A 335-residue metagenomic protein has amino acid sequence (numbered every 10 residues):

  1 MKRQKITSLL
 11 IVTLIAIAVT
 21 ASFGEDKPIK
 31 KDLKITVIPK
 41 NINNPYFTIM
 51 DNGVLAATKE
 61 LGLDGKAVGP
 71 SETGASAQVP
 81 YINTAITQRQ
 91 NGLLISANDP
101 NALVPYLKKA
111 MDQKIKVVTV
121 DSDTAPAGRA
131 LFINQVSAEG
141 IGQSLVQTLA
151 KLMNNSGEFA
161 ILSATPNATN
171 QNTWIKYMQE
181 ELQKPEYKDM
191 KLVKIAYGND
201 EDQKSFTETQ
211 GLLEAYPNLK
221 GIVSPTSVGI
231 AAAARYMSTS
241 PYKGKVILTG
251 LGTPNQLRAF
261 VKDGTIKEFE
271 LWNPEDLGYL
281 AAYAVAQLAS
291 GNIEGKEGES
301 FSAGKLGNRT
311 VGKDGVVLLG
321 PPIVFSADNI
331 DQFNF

Functional and structural regions predicted by a protein language model:
M1-K34, I86, K108-I115: Short, low-complexity disordered leader/linker segments with a strong preference for bacterial N-terminal type II
D26-K27, K31, P166-N170, E180-Q183 (+1 more regions): Hinge/cleft segment of the Venus flytrap/periplasmic-binding protein
D32-G53, A57-L61, K66-I82, Q88-Q90 (+3 more regions): Extracytoplasmic "Venus flytrap"
Y46-L61, I141-L145, T169-D189, K204 (+2 more regions): Short, solvent-exposed amphipathic alpha-helices that sit in or adjacent to ligand/effector-binding or catalytic
K59-E72, E158-I161, Q183-D200: Short beta-strand elements in bilobed, periplasmic/extracellular small-molecule ligand-binding domains
Q78, I133-F159, T173, K204-F206 (+2 more regions): Hydrophobic alpha-helical segments within soluble ligand-binding/sensing domains
I95-D112, M178, G198-F260: Hydrophobic alpha-helical
N101-G140, T148-K151, E158, P254-K262 (+1 more regions): Flexible loop/hinge segments that line or gate small-molecule binding clefts
